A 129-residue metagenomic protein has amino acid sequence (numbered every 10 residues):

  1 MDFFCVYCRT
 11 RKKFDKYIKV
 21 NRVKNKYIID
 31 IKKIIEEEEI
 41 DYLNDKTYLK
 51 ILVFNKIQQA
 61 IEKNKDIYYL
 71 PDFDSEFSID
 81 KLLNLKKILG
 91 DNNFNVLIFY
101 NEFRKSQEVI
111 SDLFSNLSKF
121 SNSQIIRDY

Functional and structural regions predicted by a protein language model:
D2-R22: Glycine-rich phosphate-binding P-loop
F3-C5, V23-D30, V96-I98, N122-I126: Conserved beta-strand scaffold positions in the cores of enzyme catalytic domains, especially in NTP/NDP-utilizing
T10-K13, I34-E37, F73-F77, R104-K105: Short acidic, S/G/P-rich loop/turn micro-motifs used as interaction or catalytic elements
K16-I61: Conserved substrate/cofactor phosphate-moiety recognition/catalytic segment in nucleotide-dependent phosphotransferases
K16-R22, L82-I88, E108-S118: Short, aromatic/basic amphipathic alpha-helical patches
N21-Y27, E38-I40, A60-I67, K87-N93 (+1 more regions): Exposed regions on extracellular, virion, or secretory-pathway luminal proteins
Y48-F103: Glycine-rich phosphate-binding loop used to anchor ATP phosphates in small-molecule kinases, encompassing both
E102-Y129: Conserved GTP-binding G-domain of TRAFAC-class P-loop NTPases and closely related GTPase folds
